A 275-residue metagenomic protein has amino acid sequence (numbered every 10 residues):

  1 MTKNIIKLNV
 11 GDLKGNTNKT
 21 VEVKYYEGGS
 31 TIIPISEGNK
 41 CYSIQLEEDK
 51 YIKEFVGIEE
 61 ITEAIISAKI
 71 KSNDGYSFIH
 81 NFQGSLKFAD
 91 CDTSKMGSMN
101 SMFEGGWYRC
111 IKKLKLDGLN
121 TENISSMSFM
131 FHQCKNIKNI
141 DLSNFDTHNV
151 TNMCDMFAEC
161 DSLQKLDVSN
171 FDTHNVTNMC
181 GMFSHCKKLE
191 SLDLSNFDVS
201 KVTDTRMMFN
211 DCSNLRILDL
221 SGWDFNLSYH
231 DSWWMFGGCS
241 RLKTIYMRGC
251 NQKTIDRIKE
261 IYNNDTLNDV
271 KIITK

Functional and structural regions predicted by a protein language model:
N4-E47, Y51-E54: N-terminal targeting peptides
I33, E37-K71, F82-G97, Y108-S125 (+6 more regions): Structural signature of tandem-repeat unit edges
K50, S77, G97-S98, M235: Small-residue (G/S/T/A) turn/hinge positions that recur once per unit in extracellular repeat modules
N100-S101, S128-F129, C154-D155, C180-G181 (+2 more regions): Register-specific detector for alpha-helical tandem repeat solenoids, activating on a conserved position within each
E104: Acidic, Ser/Thr
W233-W234, T254-T266: Short, aromatic/basic amphipathic alpha-helical patches
